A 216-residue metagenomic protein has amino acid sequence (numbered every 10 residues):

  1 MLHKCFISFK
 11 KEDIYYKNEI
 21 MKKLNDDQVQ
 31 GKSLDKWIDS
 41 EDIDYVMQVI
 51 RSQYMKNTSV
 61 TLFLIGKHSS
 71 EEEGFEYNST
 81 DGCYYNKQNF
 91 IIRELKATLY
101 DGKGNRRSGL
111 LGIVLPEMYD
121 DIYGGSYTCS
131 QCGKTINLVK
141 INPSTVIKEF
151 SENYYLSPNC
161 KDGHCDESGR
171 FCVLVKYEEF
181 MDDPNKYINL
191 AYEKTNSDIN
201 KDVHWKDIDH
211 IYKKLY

Functional and structural regions predicted by a protein language model:
M1-V60, K176-Y216: Conserved N-terminal substructure of TIR/SEFIR domains
H3, R106-L111: Residue-level recognition of the N-termini of beta-strands and the immediately preceding loop/turn
K17-E19, E73-Y77, D121-G125: A short acidic (Asp/Glu
K22-L24, W37, F63, K67 (+2 more regions): General N-terminal targeting signals
D26-V29, A97-S108, K148: Structural alpha-beta junctions
M55-K96, Y100-G102, L110-Y119: Conserved beta-strand-loop-alpha-helix hinge of the TIR/SEFIR fold
I65-H68, R106-S108, G133-N142: Short flexible/disordered coil segments
P116-Y216: C-terminal interaction surface of TIR/SEFIR-family domains
